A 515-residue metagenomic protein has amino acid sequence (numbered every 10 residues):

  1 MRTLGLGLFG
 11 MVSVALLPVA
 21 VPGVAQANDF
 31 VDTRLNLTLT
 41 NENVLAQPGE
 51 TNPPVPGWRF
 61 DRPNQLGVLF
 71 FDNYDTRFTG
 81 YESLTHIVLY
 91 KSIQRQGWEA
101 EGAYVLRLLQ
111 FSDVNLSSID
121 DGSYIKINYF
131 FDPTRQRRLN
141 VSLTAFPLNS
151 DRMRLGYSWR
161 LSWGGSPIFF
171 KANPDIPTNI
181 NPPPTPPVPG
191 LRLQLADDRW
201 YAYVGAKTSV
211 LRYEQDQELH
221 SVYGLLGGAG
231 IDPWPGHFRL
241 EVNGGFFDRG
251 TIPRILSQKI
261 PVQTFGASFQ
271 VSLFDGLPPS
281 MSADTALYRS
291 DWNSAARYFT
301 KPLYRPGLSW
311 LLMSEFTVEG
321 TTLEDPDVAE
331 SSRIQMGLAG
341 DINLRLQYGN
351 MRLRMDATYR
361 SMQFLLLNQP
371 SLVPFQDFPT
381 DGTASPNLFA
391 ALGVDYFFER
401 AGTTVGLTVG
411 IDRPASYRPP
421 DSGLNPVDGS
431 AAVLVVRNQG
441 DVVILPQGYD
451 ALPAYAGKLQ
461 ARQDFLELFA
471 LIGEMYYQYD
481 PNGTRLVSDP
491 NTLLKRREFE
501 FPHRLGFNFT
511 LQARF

Functional and structural regions predicted by a protein language model:
M1-L4: Positively charged n-region of N-terminal signal peptides that target proteins for export
G7-V19: Bacterial N-terminal signal peptides
A20-A27: Sec/Tat signal peptide C-region and signal peptidase I cleavage site
N28-R34, N41-L69, N73, G80-E82 (+7 more regions): Signature for the C-terminal beta-barrel architecture of outer-membrane proteins
T76-L109: Glycine- and aromatic-enriched membrane insertion/assembly motifs of diderm outer-membrane and organelle channel
Y104-F111, G122, G156, W163: Subset of outer-membrane beta-barrel
L108-Q110, V435-R496: C-terminal structured domain segments
A145: Conserved, mostly hydrophobic/aromatic
